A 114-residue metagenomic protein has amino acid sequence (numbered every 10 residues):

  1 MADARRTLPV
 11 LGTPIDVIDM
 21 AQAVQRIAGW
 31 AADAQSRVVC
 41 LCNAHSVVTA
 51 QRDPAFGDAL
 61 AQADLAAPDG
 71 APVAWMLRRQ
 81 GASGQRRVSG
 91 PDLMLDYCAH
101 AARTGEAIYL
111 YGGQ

Functional and structural regions predicted by a protein language model:
M1-M94: N-terminal nucleotide/polyanion-binding subdomain common to many enzyme families
M94-A101: Histidine-anchored nucleotide/phosphate-binding helix
A101-Q114: An alpha-beta-alpha
